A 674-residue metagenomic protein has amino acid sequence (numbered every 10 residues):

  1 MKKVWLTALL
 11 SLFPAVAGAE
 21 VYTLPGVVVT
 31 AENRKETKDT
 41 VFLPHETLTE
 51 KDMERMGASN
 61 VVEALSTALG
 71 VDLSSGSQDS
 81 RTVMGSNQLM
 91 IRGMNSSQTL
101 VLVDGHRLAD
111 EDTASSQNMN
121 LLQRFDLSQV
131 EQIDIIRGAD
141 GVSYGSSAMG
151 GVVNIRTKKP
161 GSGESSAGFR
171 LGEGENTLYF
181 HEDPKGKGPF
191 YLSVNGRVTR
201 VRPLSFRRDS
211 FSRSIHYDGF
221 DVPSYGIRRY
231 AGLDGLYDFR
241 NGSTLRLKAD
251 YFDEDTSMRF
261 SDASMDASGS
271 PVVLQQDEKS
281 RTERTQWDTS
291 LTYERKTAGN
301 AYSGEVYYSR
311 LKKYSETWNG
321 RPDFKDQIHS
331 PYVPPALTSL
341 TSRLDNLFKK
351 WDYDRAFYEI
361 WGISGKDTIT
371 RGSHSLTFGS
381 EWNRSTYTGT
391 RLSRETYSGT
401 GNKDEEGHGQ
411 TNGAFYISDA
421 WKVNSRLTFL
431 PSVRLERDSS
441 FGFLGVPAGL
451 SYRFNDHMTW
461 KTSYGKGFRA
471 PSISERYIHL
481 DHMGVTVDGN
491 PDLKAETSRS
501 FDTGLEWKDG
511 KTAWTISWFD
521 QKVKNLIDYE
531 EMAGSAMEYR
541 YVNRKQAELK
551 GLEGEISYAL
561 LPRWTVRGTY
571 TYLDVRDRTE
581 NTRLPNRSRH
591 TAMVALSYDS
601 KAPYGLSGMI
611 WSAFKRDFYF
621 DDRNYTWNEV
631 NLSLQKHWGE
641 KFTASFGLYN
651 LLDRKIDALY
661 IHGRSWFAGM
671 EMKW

Functional and structural regions predicted by a protein language model:
P25-M56, V83, Q88: N-terminal periplasmic "start-of-domain" segments of outer-membrane beta-barrel proteins
V62, S66-R107: Extracytoplasmic beta-strand/coil segments of soluble accessory domains associated with Gram-negative outer-membrane
L89, R107-R137: Short acidic/polar hinge/loop motifs at secondary-structure boundaries that mediate gating or recognition
Q123-S166: A beta-strand signature from Gram-negative outer-membrane beta-barrel systems, especially the internal plug domain
N154, S162-G163, H181, K185-R281: Periplasmic-side early beta-strands and strand-to-turn transitions of outer-membrane beta-barrels
D183-K187, N195, L236-D238, T462 (+1 more regions): Conserved C-terminal beta-signal and adjacent last beta-strands/turns of outer-membrane beta-barrel proteins
L274-D288, T292-K296, A356, H408-Q410 (+4 more regions): Outer-membrane beta-barrel signature, preferentially recognizing the C-terminal barrel domain of Gram-negative
K422-R426, D520-K522, V542-Y619, E640-T643 (+1 more regions): Gram-negative outer-membrane beta-barrel transporters
